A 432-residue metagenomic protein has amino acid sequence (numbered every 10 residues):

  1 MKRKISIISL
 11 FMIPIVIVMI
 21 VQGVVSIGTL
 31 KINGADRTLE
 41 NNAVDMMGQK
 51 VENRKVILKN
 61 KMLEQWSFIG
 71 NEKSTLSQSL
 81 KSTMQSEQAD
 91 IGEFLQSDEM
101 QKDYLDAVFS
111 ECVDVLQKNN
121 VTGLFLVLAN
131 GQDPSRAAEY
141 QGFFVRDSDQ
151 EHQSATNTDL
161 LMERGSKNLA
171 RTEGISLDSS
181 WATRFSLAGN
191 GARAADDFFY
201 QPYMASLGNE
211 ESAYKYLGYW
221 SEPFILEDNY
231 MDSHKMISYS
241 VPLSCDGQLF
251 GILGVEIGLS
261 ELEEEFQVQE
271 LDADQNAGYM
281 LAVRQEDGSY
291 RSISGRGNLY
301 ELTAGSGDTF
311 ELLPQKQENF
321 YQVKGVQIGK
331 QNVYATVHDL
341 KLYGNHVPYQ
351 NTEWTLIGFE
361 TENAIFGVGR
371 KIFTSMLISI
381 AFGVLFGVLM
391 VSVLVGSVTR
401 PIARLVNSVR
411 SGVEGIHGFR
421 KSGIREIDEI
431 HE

Functional and structural regions predicted by a protein language model:
M1-M46, K50: Extreme N-terminal signal-anchor transmembrane helix of membrane signaling/transducer proteins, especially in bacteria
S9, V25-K31, S375, S379-R400 (+1 more regions): Cytosolic-side ends of inner-membrane transmembrane helices, especially those that anchor bacterial signal-transduction
I32-G48, R54-Q88, S97-L105, N120: Membrane-proximal amphipathic alpha-helices that sit immediately adjacent to an N-terminal transmembrane/signal-anchor
I32-R37, E264-E270, V347-Y349, E360-I380: Membrane-interface helix-start motif
A107-C112, I252-L299: Solvent-exposed, extracytoplasmic
S166-V255: Extracytoplasmic/periplasmic ligand-binding sensor regions of membrane-associated signaling proteins
S233-C245, G251-L259, L302-T374: Extracellular/periplasmic juxtamembrane segments that couple receptor/chemosensory ectodomains to their
S392-I424, H431: Membrane-proximal alpha-helical signal-transduction linkers
